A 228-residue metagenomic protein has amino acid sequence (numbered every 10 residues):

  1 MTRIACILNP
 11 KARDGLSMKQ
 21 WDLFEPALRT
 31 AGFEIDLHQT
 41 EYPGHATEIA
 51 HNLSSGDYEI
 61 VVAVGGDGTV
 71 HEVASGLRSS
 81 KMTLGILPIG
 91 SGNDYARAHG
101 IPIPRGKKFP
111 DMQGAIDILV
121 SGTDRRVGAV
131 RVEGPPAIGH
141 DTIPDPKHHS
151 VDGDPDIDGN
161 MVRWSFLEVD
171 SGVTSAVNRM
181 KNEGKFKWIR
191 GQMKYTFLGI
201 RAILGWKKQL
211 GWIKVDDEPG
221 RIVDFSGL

Functional and structural regions predicted by a protein language model:
M1-V61, H71, P110-D117: ATP/NTP phosphate-donor binding region
P10, V64-G66, L87-S91: Glycine-rich beta-strand-to-loop/alpha-helix junction loops that act as flexible
A31, S79-T83, L87-L228: Catalytic core of DAGKc-family lipid kinases
Y42, G65-G66, D170: Helix N-cap/beta->alpha junction signal
H45-E48, E72-V73, D94-Y95, A176: Phosphate- and divalent-cation-binding pockets in alpha/beta enzyme and binding domains that engage nucleotide-derived
T47-H51, H71-E72, D152-G153, K214-D217: A generic local structural motif
T69-M82: Short Gly/Thr/Asp-enriched flexible loops that form oxyanion-binding sites at enzyme active sites
